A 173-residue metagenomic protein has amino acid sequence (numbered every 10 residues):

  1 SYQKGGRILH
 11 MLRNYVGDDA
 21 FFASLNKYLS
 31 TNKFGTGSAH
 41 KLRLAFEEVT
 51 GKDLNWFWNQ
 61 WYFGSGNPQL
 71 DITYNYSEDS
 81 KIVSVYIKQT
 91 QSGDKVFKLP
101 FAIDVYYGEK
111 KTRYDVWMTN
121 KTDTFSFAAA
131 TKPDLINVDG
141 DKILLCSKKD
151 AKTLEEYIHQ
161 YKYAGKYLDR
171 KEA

Functional and structural regions predicted by a protein language model:
S1-K4, T50, K95, A128 (+1 more regions): Generic detector of ordered secondary-structure context
S1-V85: Amphipathic alpha-helical substructures
A23-K27, K41, F97-A102, V116 (+1 more regions): Composition- and surface-driven signal marking solvent-exposed, interaction-prone regions in large proteins
T31-G37, E47-V49, D115-T119, L145-K152 (+1 more regions): Short, exposed beta-strand "edge-strand" segments with a Pro/Gly-rich flavor and a Y/T-containing core
H40-K41, Y74, T131-K132, Y163-A164: Short, charged/polar low-complexity linear motifs in solvent-exposed/disordered segments
L54-N55, S65-G140: Beta-strand-rich binding/interaction modules
F57-W58, F97, R170-E172: Bulky hydrophobic/aromatic packing residues
D139-G140, C146-A173: Long, ordered, helix-rich scaffold segments
